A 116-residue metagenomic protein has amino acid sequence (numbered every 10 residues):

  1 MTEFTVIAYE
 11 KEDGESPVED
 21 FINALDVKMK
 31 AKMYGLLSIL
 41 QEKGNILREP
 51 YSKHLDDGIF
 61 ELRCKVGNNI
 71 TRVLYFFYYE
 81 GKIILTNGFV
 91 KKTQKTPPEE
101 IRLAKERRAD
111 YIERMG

Functional and structural regions predicted by a protein language model:
M1-I70, Y79-I83, K92-G116: Basic, Lys/Arg-enriched alpha-helical interface segments
T86: Conserved catalytic cores of phosphodiester-cleaving nucleases, focusing on short active-site segments
F89: Residue-level signal for short, function-critical loop segments
